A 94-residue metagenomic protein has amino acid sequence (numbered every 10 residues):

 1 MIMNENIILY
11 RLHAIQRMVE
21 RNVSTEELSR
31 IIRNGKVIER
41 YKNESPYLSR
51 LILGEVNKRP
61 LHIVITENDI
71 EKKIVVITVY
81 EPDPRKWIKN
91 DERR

Functional and structural regions predicted by a protein language model:
M1-R94: Ribonuclease/tRNase effector modules and their secretory precursors
